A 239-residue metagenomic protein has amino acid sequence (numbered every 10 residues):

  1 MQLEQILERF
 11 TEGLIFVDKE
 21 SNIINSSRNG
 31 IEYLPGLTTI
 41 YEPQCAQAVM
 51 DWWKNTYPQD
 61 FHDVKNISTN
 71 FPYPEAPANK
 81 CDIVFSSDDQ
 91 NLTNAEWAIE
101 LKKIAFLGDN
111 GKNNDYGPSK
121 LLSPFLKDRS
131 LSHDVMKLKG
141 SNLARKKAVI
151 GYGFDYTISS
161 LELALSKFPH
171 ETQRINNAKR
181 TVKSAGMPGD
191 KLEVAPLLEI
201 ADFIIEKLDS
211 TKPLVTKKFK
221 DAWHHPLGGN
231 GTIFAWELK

Functional and structural regions predicted by a protein language model:
M1-Q5, P43: Nuclease-adjacent, charged terminal/linker segments that flank catalytic cores
F10-S21, V49-Y57, V135-N142, T172 (+3 more regions): Hydrophobic, Leu/Ile/Phe/Ala-enriched alpha-helical segments that form helix-helix packing faces
E12-N70: Acidic-basic catalytic patches of nuclease active cores, encompassing PD-(D/E)XK and other metal-cofactor nuclease
I40, Q44, A48, A78 (+1 more regions): Short, well-structured alpha-helical interface segments that form or flank functional binding sites
E42-K54, F85, L138, A148-G151: Short, hydrophobic, well-ordered secondary-structure elements
D60-K103, L107, P226-L227: Active-site metal-binding core of divalent-cation-utilizing nuclease and nuclease-like domains
K103-L163: Catalytic cores of nucleic-acid endonucleases
S159-K239: Non-catalytic C-terminal interaction segments of nucleic acid-processing enzymes
